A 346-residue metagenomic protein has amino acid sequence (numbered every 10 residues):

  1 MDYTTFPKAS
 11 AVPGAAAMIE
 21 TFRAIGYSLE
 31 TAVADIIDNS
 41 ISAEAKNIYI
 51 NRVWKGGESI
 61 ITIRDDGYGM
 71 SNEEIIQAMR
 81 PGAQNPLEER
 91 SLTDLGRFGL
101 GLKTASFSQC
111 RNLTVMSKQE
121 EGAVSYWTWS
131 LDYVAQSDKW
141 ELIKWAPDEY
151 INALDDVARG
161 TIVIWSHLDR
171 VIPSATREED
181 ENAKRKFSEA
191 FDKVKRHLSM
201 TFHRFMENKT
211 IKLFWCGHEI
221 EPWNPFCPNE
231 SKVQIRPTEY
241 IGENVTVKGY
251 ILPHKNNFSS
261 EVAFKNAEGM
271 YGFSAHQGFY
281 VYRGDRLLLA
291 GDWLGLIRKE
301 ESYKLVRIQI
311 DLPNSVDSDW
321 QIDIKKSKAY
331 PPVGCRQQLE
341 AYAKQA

Functional and structural regions predicted by a protein language model:
M1, A190, S231-A346: Charged regulatory segments coupled to nucleotide-binding catalytic modules in large multidomain enzymes
M1-Y49, V53-G56, E73-I76: Bergerat-fold GHKL ATPase/HATPase_c domain
G14-I25, R90-S91, I164-F187, K265-A267 (+2 more regions): Short hinge/gating elements
S59-I61, T161: Short beta-strand element(s) in the Bergerat
D65: Acidic ATP/Mg2+-coordinating residue in the GHKL
Y68-G69: Glycine-rich G1-box
N72-Q84: Short conserved segment of the HATPase_c
E88-W215: GHKL-type ATPase core
